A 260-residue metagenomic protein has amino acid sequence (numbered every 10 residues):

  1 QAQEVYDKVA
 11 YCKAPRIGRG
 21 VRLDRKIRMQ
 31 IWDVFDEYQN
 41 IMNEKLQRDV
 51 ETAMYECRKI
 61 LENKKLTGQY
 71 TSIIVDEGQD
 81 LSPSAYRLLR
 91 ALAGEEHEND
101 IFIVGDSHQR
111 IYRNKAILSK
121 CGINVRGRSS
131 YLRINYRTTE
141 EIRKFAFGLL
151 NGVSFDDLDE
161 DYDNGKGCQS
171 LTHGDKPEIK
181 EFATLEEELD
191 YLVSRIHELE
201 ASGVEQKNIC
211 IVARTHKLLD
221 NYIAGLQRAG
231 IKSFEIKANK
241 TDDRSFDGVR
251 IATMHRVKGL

Functional and structural regions predicted by a protein language model:
Q1-E4, W32, D36: P-loop NTPase catalytic cores that bind/hydrolyze ATP
Q1-I27: ATP-hydrolysis module of ASCE/P-loop NTPase motor domains, specifically the Walker B Asp-Glu catalytic pair
D7-A14, K45-Y55: Short coil/turn segments at secondary-structure boundaries
D24-I27, D33-Q47, K59-L260: Conserved helicase motor core of SF1/SF2 NTP-dependent helicases
